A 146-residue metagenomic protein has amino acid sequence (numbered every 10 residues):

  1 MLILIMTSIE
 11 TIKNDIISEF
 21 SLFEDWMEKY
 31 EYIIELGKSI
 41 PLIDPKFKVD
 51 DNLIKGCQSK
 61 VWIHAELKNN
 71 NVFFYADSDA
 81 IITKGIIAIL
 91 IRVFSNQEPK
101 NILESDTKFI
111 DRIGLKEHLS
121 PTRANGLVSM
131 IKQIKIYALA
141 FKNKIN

Functional and structural regions predicted by a protein language model:
M1-I5: Short, Lys/Arg-enriched N-terminal segments with co-localized hydrophobic residues within the first ~10-30 amino acids
I9-K60, L67-N71, I110-N146: N-terminal intrinsically disordered, cationic/polar leader segments that include organellar targeting peptides
S78-A80: A short interface-forming secondary-structure element
I82-I86: Short Cys/His-based metal-binding microdomains
I87-Q97: Alpha-helical support elements that line or immediately flank enzyme active sites and cofactor-binding pockets
N96-I113: Glycine-rich phosphate/pyrophosphate-binding loops and their adjacent beta-strand/loop elements at enzyme active sites
